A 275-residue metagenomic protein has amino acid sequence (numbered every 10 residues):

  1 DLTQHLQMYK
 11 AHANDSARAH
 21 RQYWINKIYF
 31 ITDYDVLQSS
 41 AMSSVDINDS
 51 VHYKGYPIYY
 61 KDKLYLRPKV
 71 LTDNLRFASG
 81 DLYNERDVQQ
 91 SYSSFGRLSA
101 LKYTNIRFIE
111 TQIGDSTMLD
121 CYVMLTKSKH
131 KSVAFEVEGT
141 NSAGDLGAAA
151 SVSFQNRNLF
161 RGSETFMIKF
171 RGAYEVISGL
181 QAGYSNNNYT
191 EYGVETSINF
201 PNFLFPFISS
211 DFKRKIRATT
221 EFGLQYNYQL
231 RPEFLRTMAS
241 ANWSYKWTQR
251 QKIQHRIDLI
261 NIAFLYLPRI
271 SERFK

Functional and structural regions predicted by a protein language model:
D1-K275: Immediate N-terminus of the mature polypeptide
